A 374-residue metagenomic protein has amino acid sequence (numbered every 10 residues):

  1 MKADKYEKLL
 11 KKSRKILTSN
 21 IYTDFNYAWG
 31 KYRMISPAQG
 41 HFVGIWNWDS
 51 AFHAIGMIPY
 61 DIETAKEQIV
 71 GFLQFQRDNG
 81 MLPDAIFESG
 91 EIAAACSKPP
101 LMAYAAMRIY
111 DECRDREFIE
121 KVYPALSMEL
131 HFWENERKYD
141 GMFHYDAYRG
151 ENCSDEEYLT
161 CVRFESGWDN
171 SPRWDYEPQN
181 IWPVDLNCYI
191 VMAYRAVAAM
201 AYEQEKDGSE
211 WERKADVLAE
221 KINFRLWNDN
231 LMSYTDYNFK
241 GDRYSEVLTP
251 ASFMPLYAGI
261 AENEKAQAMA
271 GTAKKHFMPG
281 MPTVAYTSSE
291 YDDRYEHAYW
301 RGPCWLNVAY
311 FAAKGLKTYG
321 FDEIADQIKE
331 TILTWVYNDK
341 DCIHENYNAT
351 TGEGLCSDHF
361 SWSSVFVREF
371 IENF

Functional and structural regions predicted by a protein language model:
K2-G44, E67-I92, D140-W182, E220-C304 (+1 more regions): Extended glycan-interaction surfaces of carbohydrate-active proteins
D4-I16, D61-Q74, D115-E134, V197 (+3 more regions): Extended, well-ordered alpha-helical scaffold segments
V43-S50, A54-I69, L73-T160, N187 (+4 more regions): Aromatic-rich carbohydrate-recognition surfaces in CAZymes
I45-A51, W133, A193, P250-Y257: Short N-terminal helix-initiation segments at or just after the protein's N-terminus
P183-Q204, L218-K221, I260-E262, H297-F311 (+2 more regions): Long, repeat-rich segments with strong aromatic
